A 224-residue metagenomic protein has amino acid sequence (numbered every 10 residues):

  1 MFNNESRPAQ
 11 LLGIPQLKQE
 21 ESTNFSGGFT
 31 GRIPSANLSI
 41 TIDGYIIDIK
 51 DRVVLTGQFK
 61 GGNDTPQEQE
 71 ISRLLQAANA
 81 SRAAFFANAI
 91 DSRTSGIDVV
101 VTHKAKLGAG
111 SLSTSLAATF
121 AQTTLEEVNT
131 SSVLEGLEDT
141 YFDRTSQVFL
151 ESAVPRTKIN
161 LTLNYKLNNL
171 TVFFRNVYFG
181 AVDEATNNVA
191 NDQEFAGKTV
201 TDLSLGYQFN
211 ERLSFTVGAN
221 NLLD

Functional and structural regions predicted by a protein language model:
M1-E20, F25, I33-D48, G61-G62: Solvent-exposed loop/turn elements at secondary-structure boundaries
L11, E21-F25, R93-I97, P155-I159 (+1 more regions): Residues that define the transmembrane beta-barrel architecture of outer-membrane proteins
G13-E20, A87-S92, D192-F195: Outer-membrane beta-barrel proteins
Q16, S26-T30, T41-D43, N88 (+5 more regions): Outer-membrane beta-barrel architecture
L17, S146-S152, V189-A196: Short, contiguous acidic/charged loop-to-helix segments that flank catalytic cores in large enzymes
S35-I40, A109-L112, N169-F173, E211-V217: Repeated loop/turn-to-beta-strand initiation elements of outer-membrane beta-barrel proteins
Y45-K50, T56-T186: Gram-negative outer-membrane beta-barrel transporters
Q122, N176-A185, G206-D224: C-terminal beta-signal and adjacent terminal beta-strands/loops of Gram-negative outer-membrane beta-barrel proteins
